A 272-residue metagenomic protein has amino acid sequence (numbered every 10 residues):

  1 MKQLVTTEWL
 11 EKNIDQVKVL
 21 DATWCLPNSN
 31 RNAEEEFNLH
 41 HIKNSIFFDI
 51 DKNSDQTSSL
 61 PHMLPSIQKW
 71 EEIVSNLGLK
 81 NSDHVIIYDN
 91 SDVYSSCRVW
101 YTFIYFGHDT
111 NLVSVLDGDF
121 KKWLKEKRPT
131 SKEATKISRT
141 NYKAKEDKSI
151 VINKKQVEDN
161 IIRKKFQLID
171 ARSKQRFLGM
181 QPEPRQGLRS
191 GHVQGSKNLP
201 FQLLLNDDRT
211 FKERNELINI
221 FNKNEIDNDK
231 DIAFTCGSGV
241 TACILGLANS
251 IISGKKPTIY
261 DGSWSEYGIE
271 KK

Functional and structural regions predicted by a protein language model:
M1-T6, K12, F120-G191, K272: Active-site neighborhoods of enzymes that stabilize oxyanions during catalysis
E8, K12-R31: Hydrophobic alpha-helical membrane-insertion signals
A33-I46: Short catalytic helix/loop segments, enriched in acidic residues and glycine and frequently bearing histidine
D55-D83, L199-D231: Helix-loop module immediately N-terminal to the HCX5R catalytic loop in PTP-like cysteine phosphatase domains
P61-N160, T241-S263: Thiolate-centered catalytic microenvironments shared by cysteine-dependent enzyme domains
K197-N206, G262-E270: Short, flexible loop segments at boundaries between secondary-structure elements
N219-K272: C-terminal appended segment following the main domain
